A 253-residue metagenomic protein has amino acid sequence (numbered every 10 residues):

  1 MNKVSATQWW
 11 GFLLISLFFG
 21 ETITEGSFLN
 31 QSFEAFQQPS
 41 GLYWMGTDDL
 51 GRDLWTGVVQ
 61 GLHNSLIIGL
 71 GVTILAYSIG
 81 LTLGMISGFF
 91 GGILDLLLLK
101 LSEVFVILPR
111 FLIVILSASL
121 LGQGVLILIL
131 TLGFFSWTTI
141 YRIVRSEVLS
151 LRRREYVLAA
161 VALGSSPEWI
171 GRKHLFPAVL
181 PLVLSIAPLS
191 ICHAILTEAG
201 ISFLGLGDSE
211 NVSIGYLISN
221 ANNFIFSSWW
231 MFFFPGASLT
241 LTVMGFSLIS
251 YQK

Functional and structural regions predicted by a protein language model:
M1-L29, V179-L180: N-terminal signal-anchor/first transmembrane alpha helix
M1-V4, F28-V72, Y216-G236: Periplasmic/extracellular loop-to-transmembrane helix junction in inner-membrane transport proteins
G20-I23, G69-E103, I115, L248: Transmembrane-helix boundary motif in ABC transporter permease subunits
W44, D48, G88-F89, L94-S150: Generic hydrophobic transmembrane alpha-helix motif, especially the helices
T47-R52, F89-F90, A159-A178: Short helix-to-coil transition segments within interhelical loops that connect adjacent transmembrane helices
H63-I79, V114, E168-E198: Transmembrane alpha-helices
A118-L120, V148, T197-S238: Glycine-rich helix-loop "coupling/hinge" segments at transmembrane-helix boundaries in multipass transporters
F134-F135, P181, S185-I191, W229-K253: C-terminal transmembrane helix and the adjacent membrane-cytosol boundary/short C-terminal tail of inner/organellar
